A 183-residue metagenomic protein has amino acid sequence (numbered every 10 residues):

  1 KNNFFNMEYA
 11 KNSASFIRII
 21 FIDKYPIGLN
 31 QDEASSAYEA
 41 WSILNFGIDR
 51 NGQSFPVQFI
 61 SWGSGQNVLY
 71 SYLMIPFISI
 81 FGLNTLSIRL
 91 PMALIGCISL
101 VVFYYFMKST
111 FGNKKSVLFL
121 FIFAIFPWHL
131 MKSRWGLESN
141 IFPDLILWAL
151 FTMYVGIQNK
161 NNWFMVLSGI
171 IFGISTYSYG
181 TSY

Functional and structural regions predicted by a protein language model:
K1-I20, I98, V117-L118: Start-transfer (signal-anchor) and selected internal transmembrane alpha helices of multi-pass inner/ER membrane
A14-I17, F119-A124, F172, T176: Short helix- or helix-capping micro-motifs that position conserved polar/aromatic residues at function-defining sites
I17-K24, A34-G65, L69-Y72: Extracytosolic helix-loop segments that constitute the early lumenal/periplasmic catalytic or substrate-binding loops
N67-Y72, F81-V101, L120, K132-G136: Loop-to-helix entry region of an early transmembrane alpha helix in multi-pass inner-membrane enzymes
L90-F111, W148, T152: Transmembrane-helix motifs of polytopic, lipid-linked glycan transferases
F103-I125: Transmembrane-helix signature of polytopic, membrane-embedded enzymes that assemble or transfer cell-envelope glycans
S109-F111, A149-M165, S175: Membrane-interface transmembrane helices that cradle and orient dolichyl/undecaprenyl
W128, R134-I141: Short acidic/glycine- and proline-prone juxtamembrane loop motifs at membrane-interface regions of multi-pass membrane
